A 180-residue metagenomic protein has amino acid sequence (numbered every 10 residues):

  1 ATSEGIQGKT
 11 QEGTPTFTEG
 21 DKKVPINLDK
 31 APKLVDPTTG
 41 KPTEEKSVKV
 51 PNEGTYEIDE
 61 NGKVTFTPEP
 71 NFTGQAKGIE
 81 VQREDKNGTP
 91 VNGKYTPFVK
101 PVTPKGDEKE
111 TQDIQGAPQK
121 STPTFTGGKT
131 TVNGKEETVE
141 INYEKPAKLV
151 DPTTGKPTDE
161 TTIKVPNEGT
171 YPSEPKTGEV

Functional and structural regions predicted by a protein language model:
A1, P32, G54-I58, P104-G106 (+3 more regions): Generic structural motif
A1-K30, K86-Y143: Extracellular interdomain linkers/hinges and stalk-like, low-complexity segments in secreted or single-pass
E19, I58, P68, G74 (+4 more regions): Intrinsically disordered, low-complexity regions enriched in small/polar residues
D21-P51, G128-P157, T162-K164: Change to "...patches in solvent-exposed regions of secreted, membrane-anchored, or virion-exposed structural
K22, T39, N61, N71-T73 (+5 more regions): Disulfide-stabilized cysteine-rich extracellular repeat microdomains
E45-G93, V150-V180: Acidic, turn/loop-rich segments in luminal/extracellular domains of secretory-pathway and cell-surface proteins
